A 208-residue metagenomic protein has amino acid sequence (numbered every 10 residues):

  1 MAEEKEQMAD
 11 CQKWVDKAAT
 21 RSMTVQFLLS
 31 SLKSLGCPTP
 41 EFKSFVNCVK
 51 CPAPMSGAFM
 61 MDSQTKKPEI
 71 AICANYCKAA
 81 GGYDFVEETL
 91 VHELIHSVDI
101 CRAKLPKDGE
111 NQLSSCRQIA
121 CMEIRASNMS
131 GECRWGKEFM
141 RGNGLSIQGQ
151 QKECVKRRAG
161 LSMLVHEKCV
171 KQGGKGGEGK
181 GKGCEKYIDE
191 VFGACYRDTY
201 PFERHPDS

Functional and structural regions predicted by a protein language model:
M1, Q7-W14, E69-G81, C101 (+3 more regions): Short interface patches used for recognition in eukaryotic signaling and trafficking proteins
M1-D84, K137: Auxiliary, metal-adjacent structural segments of Zn-dependent hydrolase domains
A2-A9, G144-S208: Pan-zinc metallopeptidase signature
D16, T20, C77-V86, L90 (+4 more regions): Short amphipathic alpha-helical molecular recognition features
G36, V98-P106, S130-E138, E167 (+1 more regions): Eukaryotic basic, amphipathic alpha-helical target segments in cytosolic regions
E88-C101: Active-site recognition of the HExxH zinc-binding catalytic motif
G109-G160: Post-HExxH zinc-binding segment in Zn-dependent metallohydrolases
